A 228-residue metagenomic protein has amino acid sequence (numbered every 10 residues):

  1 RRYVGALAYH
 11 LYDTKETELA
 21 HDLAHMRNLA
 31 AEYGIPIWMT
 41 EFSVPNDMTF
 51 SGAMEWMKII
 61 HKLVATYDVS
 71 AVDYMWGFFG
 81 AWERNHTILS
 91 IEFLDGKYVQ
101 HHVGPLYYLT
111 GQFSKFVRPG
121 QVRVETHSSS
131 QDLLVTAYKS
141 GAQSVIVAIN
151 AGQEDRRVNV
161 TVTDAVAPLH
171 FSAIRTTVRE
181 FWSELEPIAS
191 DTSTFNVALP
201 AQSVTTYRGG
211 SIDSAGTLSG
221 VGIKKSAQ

Functional and structural regions predicted by a protein language model:
R1-F42: Active-site neighborhood of glycoside hydrolase catalytic domains
R2-G5, E32-I37, Y67-V72, R118-P119 (+1 more regions): Loop/turn elements at helix/coil->beta-strand transitions in domains of secreted/extracellular proteins
L7, L63, T110, I146 (+1 more regions): Conserved, mostly hydrophobic/aromatic
P36-G111, R123-S129: Aromatic/acidic polysaccharide-binding cleft in carbohydrate-active enzymes
Q121-V145, G216-S219, K225-Q228: Surface beta-strand/loop "capping" patches
S128-L169, Q202: Carbohydrate-binding surface patches
T163-W182: Solvent-exposed beta-hairpin/edge-strand motifs
P187-S219: C-terminal beta-strand-rich structural cap/linker in extracellular carbohydrate-active enzymes
